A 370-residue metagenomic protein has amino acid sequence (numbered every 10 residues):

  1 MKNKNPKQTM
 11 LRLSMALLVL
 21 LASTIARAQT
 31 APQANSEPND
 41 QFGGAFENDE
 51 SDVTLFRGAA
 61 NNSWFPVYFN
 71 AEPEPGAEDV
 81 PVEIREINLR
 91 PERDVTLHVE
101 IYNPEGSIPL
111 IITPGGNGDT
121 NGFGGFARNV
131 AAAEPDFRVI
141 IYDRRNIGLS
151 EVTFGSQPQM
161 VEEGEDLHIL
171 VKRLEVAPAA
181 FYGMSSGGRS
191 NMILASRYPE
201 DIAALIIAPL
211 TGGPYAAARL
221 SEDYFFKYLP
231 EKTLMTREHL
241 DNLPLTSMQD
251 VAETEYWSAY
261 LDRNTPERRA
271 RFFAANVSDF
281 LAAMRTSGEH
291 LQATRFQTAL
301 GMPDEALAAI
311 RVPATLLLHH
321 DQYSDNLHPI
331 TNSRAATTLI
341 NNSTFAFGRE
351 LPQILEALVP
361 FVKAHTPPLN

Functional and structural regions predicted by a protein language model:
V67-H98: N-terminal cap/lid segment of alpha/beta-hydrolase-fold proteins
L97-L149: Conserved HGGG/HGGXW glycine-rich cap/lid loop of the alpha/beta-hydrolase fold
D143-I147, T211, R349: Short beta-to-alpha linker loops that shape the active-site pocket of alpha/beta-hydrolase fold enzymes
V161-A179: Conserved acidic catalytic loop of the alpha/beta-hydrolase fold
A177-A216: Conserved hydrolase catalytic core segment
L205-M235: Flexible "cap/lid" loop of the alpha/beta hydrolase fold
K227, L234-L327, T331-A335: Alpha/beta-hydrolase
N342-N370: Catalytic active-site module of serine/aspartate enzymes centered on a nucleophile-bearing elbow/loop
